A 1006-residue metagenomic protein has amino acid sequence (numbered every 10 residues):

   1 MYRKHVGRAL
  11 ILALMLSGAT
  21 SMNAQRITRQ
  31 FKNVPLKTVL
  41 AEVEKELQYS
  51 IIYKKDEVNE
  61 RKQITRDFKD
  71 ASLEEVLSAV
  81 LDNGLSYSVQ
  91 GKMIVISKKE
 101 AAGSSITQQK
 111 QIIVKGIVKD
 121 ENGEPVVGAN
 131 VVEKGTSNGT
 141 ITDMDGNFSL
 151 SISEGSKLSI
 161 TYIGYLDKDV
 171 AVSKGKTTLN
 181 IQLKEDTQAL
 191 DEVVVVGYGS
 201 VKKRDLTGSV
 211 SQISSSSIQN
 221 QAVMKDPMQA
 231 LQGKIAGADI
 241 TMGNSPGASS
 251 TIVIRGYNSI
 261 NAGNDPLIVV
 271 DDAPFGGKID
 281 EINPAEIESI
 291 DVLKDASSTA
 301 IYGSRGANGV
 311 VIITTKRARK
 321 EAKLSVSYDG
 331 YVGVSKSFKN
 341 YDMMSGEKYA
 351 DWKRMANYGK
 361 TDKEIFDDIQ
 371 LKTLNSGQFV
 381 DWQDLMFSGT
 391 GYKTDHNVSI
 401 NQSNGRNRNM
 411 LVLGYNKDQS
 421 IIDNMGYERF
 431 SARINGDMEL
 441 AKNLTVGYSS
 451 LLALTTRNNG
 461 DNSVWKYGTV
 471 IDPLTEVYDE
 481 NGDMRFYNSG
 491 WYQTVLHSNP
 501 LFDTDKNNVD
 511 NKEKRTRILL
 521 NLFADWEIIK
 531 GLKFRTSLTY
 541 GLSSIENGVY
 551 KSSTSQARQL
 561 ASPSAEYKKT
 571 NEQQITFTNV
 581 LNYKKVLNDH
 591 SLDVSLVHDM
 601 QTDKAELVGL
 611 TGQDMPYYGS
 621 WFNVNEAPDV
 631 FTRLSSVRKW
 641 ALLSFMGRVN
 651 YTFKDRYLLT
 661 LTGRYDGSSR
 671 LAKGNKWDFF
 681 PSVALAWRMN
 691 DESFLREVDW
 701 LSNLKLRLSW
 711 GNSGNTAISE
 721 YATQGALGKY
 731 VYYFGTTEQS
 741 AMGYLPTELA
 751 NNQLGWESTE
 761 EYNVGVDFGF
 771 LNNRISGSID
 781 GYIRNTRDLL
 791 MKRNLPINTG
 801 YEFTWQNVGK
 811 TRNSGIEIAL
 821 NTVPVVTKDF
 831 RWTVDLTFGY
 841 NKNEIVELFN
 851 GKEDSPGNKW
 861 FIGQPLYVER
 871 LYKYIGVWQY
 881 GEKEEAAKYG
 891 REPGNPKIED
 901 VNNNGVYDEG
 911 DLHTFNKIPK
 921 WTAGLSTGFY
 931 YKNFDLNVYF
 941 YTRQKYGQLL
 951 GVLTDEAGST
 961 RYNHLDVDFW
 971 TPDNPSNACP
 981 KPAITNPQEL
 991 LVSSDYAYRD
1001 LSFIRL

Functional and structural regions predicted by a protein language model:
M1-R433, M438-L440, T445-G447, L451 (+6 more regions): Short, small/polar-rich motifs associated with maturation and membrane association, primarily at protein termini
S217-Q221, S245, N264-D265, T394 (+6 more regions): Extracellular/periplasmic, surface-exposed regions of secreted and cell-surface proteins
M228, Q232, V808-R812, D854-E869 (+5 more regions): C-terminal extracellular loops and terminal segments of Gram-negative outer membrane beta-barrel proteins
S327-N375, A722, Q806, V823-K917: Conserved small-residue
K360-Q378, K393-D395, W465-T504, D510: Acidic, glycine-rich flexible loop segments
T373, D629, S668, R943-L1006: Extracytoplasmic gating/loop element in the C-terminal half of outer-membrane beta-barrel translocons and assembly
R457-L474, L848-K852: Low-complexity intrinsically disordered tracts that form flexible linkers/tails across taxa
T833, I918-Q944, S994-L1006: Conserved C-terminal beta-signal and adjacent last beta-strands/turns of outer-membrane beta-barrel proteins
